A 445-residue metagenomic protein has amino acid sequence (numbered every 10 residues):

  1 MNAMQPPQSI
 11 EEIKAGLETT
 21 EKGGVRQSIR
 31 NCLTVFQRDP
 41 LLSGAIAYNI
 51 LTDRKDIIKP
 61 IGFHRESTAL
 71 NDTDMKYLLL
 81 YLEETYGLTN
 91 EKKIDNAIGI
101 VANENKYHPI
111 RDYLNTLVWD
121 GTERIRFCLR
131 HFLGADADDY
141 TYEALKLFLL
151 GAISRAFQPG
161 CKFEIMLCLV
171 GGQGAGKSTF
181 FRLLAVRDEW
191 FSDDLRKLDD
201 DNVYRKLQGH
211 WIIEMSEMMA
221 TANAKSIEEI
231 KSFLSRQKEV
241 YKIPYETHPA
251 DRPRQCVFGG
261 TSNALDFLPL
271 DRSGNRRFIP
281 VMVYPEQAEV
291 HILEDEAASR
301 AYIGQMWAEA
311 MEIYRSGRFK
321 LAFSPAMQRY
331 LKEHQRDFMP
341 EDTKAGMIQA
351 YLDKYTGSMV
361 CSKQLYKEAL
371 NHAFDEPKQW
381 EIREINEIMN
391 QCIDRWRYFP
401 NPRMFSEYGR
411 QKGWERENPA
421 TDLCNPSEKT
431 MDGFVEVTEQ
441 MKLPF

Functional and structural regions predicted by a protein language model:
M1-R124, D139, E143, D375-E376 (+4 more regions): N-terminal nucleic-acid engagement/recognition segments and initiation subdomains in replication, restriction
P7-S9, T20, L183, S226-S232: Terminal, non-catalytic protein-protein interaction segments that mediate quaternary/complex assembly
P40-L41, A47-I50, D56-I57, G62 (+9 more regions): Residue-level preference for alpha-helix termini and adjacent loops
L80-H108, K162, E189-D193, D199-L234 (+1 more regions): Feature primarily recognizes SF3-like P-loop helicase cores of small DNA viruses
I98-Q208: P-loop NTPase catalytic core of nucleic-acid-dependent motor ATPases
